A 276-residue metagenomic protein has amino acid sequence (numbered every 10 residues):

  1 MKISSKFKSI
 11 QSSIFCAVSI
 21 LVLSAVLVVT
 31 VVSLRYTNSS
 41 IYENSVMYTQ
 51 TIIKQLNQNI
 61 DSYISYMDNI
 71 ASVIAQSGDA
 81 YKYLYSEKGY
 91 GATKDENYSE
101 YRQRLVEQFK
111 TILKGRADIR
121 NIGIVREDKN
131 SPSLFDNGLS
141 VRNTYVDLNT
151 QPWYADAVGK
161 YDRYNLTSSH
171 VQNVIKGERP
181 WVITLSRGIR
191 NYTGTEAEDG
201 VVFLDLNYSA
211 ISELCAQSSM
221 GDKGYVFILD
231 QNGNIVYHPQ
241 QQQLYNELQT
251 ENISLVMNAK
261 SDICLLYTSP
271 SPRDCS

Functional and structural regions predicted by a protein language model:
M1-K6: Short, Lys/Arg-rich, polar N-terminal cytosolic tail immediately upstream of the first transmembrane signal-anchor
K8-Y90: Juxtamembrane extracytoplasmic/periplasmic/luminal helical "stalk" adjacent to the first N-terminal
T49, I64, D68-A71, G78-Q108 (+2 more regions): Extracytoplasmic/periplasmic helical hairpin of the input-sensing domain located between the first two N-terminal
Y66-K82, K110-S131, D162-Y164, A216-V236 (+1 more regions): Short N-terminal helix-loop-first-beta-strand/juxtamembrane motif that initiates sensory/input modules
D95-V106, G138-N173, Q240-L266: Extracytoplasmic/periplasmic sensor domains and loops in membrane signaling proteins
R102-L113, T195, V201-Q243, E251-N252: Solvent-exposed, extracytoplasmic
L113-N121, D128-D205: Extracytoplasmic/periplasmic ligand-binding sensor regions of membrane-associated signaling proteins
Y267-S276: Single conserved hydrophobic/aromatic residue that forms the stacking wall/gate of nucleotide- or nucleobase-binding
